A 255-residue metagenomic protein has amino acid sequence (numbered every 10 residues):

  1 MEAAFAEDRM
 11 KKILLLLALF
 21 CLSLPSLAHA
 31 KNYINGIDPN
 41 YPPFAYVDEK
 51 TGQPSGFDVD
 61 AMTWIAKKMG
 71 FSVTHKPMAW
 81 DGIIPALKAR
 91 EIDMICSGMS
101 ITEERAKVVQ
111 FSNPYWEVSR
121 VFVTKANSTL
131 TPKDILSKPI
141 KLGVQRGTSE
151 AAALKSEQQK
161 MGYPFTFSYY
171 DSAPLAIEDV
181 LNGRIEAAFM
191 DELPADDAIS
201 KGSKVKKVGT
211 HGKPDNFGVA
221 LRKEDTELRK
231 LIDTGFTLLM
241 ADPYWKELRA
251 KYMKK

Functional and structural regions predicted by a protein language model:
A30-M99, K107, Y244: Extracytoplasmic small-molecule ligand-binding "clamshell" domains of the periplasmic binding protein/Venus flytrap
I37-Y41, K76-D81, R90-T102, V118 (+4 more regions): Beta->alpha turn/N-cap motifs
P39, E117-A126, E192, D196-T237 (+1 more regions): Periplasmic-binding protein-like
V47-D48, M62-M69, E150-Y169, I199-S203 (+2 more regions): Ligand-binding cleft/hinge of the Venus flytrap
V59, H75-P85, L130, F167-D179 (+1 more regions): Short helix-initiation/N-cap motifs at beta->coil->alpha
I65, L87-K88, I135, V180-L181 (+1 more regions): Hydrophobic residues within well-ordered alpha-helices
G82-P85, G98-K107, A153-S156, D179-K213: A ligand-binding cleft/hinge motif common to bilobed small-molecule-binding domains
T124-L142: Flexible hinge/capping segments at coil-to-helix
